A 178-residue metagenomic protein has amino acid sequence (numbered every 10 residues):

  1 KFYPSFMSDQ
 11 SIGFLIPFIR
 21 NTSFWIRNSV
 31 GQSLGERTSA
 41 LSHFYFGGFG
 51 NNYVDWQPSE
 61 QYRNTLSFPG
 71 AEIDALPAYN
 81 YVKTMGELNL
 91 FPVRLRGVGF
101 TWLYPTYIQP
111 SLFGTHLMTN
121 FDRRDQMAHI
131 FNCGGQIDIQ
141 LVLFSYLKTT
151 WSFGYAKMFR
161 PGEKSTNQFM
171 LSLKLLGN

Functional and structural regions predicted by a protein language model:
K1-Y104, D122: C-terminal outer-membrane beta-barrel translocator/porin domains of Gram-negative envelope proteins and their
F6-I12, F24-Q32, L88, I108-M118 (+3 more regions): Transmembrane beta-barrel strands of outer-membrane/channel proteins
L15-R20, L141-L147: Secondary-structure transition/capping motifs at alpha-helix termini and the adjoining loop/turn into the next element
L41-F49, M127-I130, Q168-L171: Flexible, surface-exposed loop regions and adjacent strand-edge segments of Gram-negative outer-membrane beta-barrel
P77-N80, T101-I108, A128-F131, L143-K148: A structural signal for short secondary-structure junctions
E87, F91-L95, L117, D138 (+2 more regions): Hydrophobic alpha-helix feature that most strongly marks membrane-spanning transmembrane helices and their immediate
G135, S165-N178: Outer-membrane beta-barrel "beta-signal"
F159-S165: Extracellular/periplasmic, surface-exposed regions of secreted and cell-surface proteins
